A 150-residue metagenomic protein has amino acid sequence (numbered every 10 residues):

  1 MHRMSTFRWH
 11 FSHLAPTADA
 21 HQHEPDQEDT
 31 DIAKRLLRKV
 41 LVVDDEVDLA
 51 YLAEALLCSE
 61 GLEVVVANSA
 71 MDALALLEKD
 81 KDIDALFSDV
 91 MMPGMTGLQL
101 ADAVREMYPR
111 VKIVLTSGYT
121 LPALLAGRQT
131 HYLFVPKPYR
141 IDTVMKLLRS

Functional and structural regions predicted by a protein language model:
M1-L41, E54, D102, R110 (+2 more regions): Non-catalytic signal-transmission and effector/linker regions of two-component phosphorelay proteins
E46-A50: Short acidic/polar segment at the start of the alpha1 helix of CheY-like receiver
Y51-S59: Charged docking surfaces used in two-component/phosphorelay signaling
G61-N68, L76: Short hydrophobic/Thr-rich beta-strand motif most characteristic of the beta2 strand and flanking loop of CheY-like
N68-D72, T96-L100: Acidic catalytic/metal-coordinating carboxylates
D89: Active-site residues of response regulator receiver
M92: Receiver (REC) domain active-site loop signature in two-component systems and cognate sites in sensor histidine kinases
